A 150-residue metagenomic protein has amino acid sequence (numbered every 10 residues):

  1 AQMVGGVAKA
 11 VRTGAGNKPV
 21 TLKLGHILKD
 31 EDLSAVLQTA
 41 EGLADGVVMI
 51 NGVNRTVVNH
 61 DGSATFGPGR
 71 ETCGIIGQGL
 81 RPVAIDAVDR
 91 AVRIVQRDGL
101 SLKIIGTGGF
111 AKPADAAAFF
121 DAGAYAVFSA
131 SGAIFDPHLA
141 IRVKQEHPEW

Functional and structural regions predicted by a protein language model:
A1-A15, G25, L43: Metal-dependent enolase-superfamily TIM-barrel catalytic cores that perform enediolate-based chemistry
A1-A8, D30-A40, H60: Distinct, well-ordered alpha-helical segments
M3-V11, V36, A84-A87, A91 (+2 more regions): A general structural detector for well-ordered alpha-helical segments in enzyme core domains, enriched
R12-L28, R93-T107: Short beta-strand/loop segments at the ligand-binding rim of alpha/beta enzyme cores
G25, I76-L80, I105-G109, G132: Glycine- and other small-residue-rich loops at beta-strand/loop junctions that grip anionic moieties
L28-G42, R93-D98, F110-V127: Catalytic cores of alpha/beta
L37-L100, R142: Glycine/Thr-rich beta-alpha phosphate-binding loop at enzyme active sites
G46-T56, G109-F110, A114-V143: Glycine-rich phosphate-binding active-site loops on the catalytic face of alpha/beta enzymes
